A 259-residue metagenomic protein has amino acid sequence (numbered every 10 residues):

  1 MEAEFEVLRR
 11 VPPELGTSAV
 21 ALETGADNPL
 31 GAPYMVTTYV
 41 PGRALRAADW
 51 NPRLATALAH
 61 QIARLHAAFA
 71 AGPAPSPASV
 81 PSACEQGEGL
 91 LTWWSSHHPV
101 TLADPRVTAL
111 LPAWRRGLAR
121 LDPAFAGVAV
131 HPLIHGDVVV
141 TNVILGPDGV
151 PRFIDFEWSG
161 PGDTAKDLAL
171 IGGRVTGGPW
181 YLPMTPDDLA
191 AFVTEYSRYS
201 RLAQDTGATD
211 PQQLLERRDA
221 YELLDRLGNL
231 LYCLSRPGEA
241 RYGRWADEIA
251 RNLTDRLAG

Functional and structural regions predicted by a protein language model:
M1-P81, E85: ATP-binding pocket architecture of kinase catalytic cores
L30, P147-V150, L223: Short strand-connecting beta-turns/loops that link adjacent beta-strands
Y34-W50, A70-A71, L91-T101, L223-A240: A glycine-centered beta->alpha junction motif in the catalytic cores of kinase/phosphotransferase enzymes
A68-G136, I249: An alpha-helical support segment within catalytic cores of ATP-dependent transferases
A119-K166: Active-site acidic catalytic loop and adjacent metal/ATP-binding pocket of ATP-dependent phosphoryl transfer enzymes
K166-Q204, E222-A240: Active-site activation/catalytic loop segments of kinase-like enzymes and analogous catalytic loops in related
Q204-E222: All-alpha amphipathic helical-bundle segments outside canonical DNA-binding/catalytic cores that form hydrophobic
T206, L214, G228-G259: Helical subdomain adjoining the active site within ATP-dependent kinase catalytic cores
